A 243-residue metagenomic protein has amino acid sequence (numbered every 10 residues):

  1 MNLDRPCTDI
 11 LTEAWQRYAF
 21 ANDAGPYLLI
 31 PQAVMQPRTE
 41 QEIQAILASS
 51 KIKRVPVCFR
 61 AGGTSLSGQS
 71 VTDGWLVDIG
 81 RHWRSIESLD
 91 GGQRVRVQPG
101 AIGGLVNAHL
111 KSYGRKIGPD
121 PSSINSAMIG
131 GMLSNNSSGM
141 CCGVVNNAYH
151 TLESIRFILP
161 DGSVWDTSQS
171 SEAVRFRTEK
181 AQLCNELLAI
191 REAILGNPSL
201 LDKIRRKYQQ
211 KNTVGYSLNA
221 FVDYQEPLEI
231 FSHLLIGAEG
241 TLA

Functional and structural regions predicted by a protein language model:
M1-G25, I30, S49-V57: N-terminal accessory segments
L11-F20, A220-L228, S232-A243: C-terminal substrate-recognition/cap domain of FAD-linked oxidoreductases
G25, L66-V71: Short glycine-biased active-site loop of nucleotidyltransferases that positions the nucleotide triphosphate and helps
G25-V57, W75-S122, L133, S137-A189: N-terminal glycine-rich flavin-associated loop
G63-L66, M132-M140, L228-A243: Conserved phosphate/anionic-ligand binding catalytic regions in large, soluble enzymes, centered on
I124-G130: Beta-rich nucleic-acid/ligand-interaction surfaces
I190-E229, H233-L234: Polyanion-binding loop/helix "lid" in catalytic or ligand-binding cores
